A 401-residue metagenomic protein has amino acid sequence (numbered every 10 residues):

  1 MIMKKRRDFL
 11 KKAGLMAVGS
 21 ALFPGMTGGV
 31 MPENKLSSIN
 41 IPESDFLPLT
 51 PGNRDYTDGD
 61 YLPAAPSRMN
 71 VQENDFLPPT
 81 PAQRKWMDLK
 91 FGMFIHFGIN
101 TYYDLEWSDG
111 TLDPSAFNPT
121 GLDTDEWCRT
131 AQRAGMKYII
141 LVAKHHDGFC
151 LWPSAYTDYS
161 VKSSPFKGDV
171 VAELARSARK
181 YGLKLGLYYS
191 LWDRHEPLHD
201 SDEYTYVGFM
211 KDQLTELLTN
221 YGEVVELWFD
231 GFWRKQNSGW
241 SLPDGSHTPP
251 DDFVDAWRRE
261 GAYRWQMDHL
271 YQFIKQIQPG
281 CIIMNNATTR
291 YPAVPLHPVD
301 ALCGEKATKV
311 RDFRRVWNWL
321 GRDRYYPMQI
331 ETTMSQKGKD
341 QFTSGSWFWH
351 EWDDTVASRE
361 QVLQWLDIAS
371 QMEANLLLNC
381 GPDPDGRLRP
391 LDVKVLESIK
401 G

Functional and structural regions predicted by a protein language model:
M1-D8: N-terminal secretory signal peptides
K11-F23, N34-G401: Mature catalytic domains of secreted/periplasmic carbohydrate-active enzymes
M26-G29: N-terminal Sec signal peptide cleavage junction
